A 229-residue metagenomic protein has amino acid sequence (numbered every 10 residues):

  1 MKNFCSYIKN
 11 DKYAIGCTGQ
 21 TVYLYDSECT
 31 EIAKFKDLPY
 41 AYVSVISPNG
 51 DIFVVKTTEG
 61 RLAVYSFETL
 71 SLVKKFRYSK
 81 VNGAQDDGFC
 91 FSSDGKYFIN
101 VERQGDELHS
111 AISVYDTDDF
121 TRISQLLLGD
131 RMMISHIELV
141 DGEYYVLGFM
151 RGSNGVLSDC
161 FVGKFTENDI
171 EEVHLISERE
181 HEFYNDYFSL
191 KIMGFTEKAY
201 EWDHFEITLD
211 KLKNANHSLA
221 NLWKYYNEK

Functional and structural regions predicted by a protein language model:
M1, T30-K36, S71-K80, T121-L127 (+1 more regions): A short beta-strand motif characteristic of beta-propeller blades
M1-Y7, P39-I46, N82-C90, G129-L139 (+1 more regions): Repeated scaffold domains used in trafficking and secretory/extracellular systems, primarily beta-propellers
Y13-A14, F53, F98, Y144-Y145: Hydrophobic beta-strand positions that form the internal "hydrophobic ladder" of WD40/Gbeta-like beta-propeller blades
C17-T18, T57-T58, E102, E107 (+1 more regions): Structural signature of WD-repeat beta-propellers
Q20-Y23, G60-V64, E107-S113, S153-G163 (+1 more regions): Structural motif
D26-T30, F67-L70, T117-F120, T166-N168: Short loop/turn segments that connect beta-strands within beta-propeller blades
A63-V64, L72-E138: Eukaryotic tandem repeat interaction scaffolds
T196-K229: Sequence/structural signature of beta-propeller modules and their immediately flanking N-terminal secretory/stalk
